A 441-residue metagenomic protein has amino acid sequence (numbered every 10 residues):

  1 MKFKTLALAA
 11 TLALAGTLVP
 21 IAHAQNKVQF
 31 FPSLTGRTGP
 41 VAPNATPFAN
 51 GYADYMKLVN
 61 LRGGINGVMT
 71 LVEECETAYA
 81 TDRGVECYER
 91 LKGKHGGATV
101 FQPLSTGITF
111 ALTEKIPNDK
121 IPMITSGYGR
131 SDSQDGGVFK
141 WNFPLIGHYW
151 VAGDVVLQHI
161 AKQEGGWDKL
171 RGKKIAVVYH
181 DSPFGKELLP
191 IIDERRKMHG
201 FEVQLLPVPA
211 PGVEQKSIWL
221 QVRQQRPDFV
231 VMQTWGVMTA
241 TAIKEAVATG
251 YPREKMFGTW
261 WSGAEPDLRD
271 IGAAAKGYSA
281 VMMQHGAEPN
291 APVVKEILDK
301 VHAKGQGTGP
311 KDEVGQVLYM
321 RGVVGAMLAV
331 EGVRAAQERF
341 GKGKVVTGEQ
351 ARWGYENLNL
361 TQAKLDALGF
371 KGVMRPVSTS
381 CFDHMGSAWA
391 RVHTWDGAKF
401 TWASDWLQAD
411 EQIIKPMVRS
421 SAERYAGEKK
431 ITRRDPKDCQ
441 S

Functional and structural regions predicted by a protein language model:
A9-T17: Bacterial N-terminal signal peptides
L18-A24: Sec/Tat signal peptide C-region and signal peptidase I cleavage site
N26-F30, P43-N50, K57, L61-G136 (+4 more regions): Beta-alpha junction/loop-to-helix N-cap segments that form part of ligand/metal-binding clefts
T77, I124-T125, G129-Q134, P211 (+2 more regions): Venus flytrap/periplasmic-binding-protein-like
R83, S131-D132, K140-G250, A287-K295: Extracellular/periplasmic Venus flytrap/periplasmic-binding protein
L91-L104, P122-S126, K174-Y179, R226-G236 (+3 more regions): Periplasmic-binding protein-like
A246-A326, S420: Extracellular/periplasmic periplasmic-binding protein-like sensory domains
Q306-Y319, V330-D405: Segments of small-molecule ligand-sensing domains
